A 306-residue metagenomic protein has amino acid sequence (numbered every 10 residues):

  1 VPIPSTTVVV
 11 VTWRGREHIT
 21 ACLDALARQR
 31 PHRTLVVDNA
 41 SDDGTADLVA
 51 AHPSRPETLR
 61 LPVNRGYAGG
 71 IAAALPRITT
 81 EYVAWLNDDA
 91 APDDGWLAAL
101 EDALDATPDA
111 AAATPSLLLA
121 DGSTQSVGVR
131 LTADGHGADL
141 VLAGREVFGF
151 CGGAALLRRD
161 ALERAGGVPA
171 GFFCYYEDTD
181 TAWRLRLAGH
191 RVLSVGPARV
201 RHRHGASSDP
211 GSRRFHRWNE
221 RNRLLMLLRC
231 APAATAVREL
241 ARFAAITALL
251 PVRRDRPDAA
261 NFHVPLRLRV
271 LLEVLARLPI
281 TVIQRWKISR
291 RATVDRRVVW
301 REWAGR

Functional and structural regions predicted by a protein language model:
V1-A25: N-proximal low-complexity "stem/linker" segments adjacent to membrane-targeting elements
D24-H32: Short, acidic, metal-binding catalytic loop of nucleotide-sugar glycosyltransferases
A25, D38-D47, V63, D93: A conserved acidic beta->alpha catalytic loop
L61-I78, D88: Glycine-rich, basic loop-to-helix element that forms the pyrophosphate-binding segment of sugar-nucleotide handling
V83: Short aromatic/hydrophobic "clamp" motif used to bind/position activated sugar donors
A91-S126: Conserved donor NDP-sugar-binding/catalytic core segment of glycosyltransferases
F148-R199: A short, conserved alpha-helix in the catalytic core of glycosyltransferases
L187-V282: Active-site-adjacent helix/loop segment of glycosyltransferases that harbors family-specific signature motifs
